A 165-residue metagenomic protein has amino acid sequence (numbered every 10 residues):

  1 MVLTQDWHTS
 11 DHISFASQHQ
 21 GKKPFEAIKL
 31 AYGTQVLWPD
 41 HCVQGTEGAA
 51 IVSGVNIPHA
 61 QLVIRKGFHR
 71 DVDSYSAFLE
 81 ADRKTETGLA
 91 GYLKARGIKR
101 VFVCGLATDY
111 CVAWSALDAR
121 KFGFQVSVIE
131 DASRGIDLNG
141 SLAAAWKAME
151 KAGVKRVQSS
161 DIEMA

Functional and structural regions predicted by a protein language model:
V2-Q5, Q125-A132: Short internal beta-strands
V2-R100: Active-site alpha/beta core segments
D6-H8, A107, S133, I162: Catalytic metal-binding/acid-base residues of hydrolase active sites
S53-A60, D137-A165: Structural recognition of alpha->loop->beta junctions
K66, D131, S159: Active-site donor-binding loop signature of nucleotide-sugar glycosyltransferases
I98-W114, V128-R134: Glycine-rich anion-binding loop/nest that anchors nucleotide
R120: Gly/Ala-rich phosphate-binding loop of Rossmann-like dinucleotide-binding domains, activating on the conserved
